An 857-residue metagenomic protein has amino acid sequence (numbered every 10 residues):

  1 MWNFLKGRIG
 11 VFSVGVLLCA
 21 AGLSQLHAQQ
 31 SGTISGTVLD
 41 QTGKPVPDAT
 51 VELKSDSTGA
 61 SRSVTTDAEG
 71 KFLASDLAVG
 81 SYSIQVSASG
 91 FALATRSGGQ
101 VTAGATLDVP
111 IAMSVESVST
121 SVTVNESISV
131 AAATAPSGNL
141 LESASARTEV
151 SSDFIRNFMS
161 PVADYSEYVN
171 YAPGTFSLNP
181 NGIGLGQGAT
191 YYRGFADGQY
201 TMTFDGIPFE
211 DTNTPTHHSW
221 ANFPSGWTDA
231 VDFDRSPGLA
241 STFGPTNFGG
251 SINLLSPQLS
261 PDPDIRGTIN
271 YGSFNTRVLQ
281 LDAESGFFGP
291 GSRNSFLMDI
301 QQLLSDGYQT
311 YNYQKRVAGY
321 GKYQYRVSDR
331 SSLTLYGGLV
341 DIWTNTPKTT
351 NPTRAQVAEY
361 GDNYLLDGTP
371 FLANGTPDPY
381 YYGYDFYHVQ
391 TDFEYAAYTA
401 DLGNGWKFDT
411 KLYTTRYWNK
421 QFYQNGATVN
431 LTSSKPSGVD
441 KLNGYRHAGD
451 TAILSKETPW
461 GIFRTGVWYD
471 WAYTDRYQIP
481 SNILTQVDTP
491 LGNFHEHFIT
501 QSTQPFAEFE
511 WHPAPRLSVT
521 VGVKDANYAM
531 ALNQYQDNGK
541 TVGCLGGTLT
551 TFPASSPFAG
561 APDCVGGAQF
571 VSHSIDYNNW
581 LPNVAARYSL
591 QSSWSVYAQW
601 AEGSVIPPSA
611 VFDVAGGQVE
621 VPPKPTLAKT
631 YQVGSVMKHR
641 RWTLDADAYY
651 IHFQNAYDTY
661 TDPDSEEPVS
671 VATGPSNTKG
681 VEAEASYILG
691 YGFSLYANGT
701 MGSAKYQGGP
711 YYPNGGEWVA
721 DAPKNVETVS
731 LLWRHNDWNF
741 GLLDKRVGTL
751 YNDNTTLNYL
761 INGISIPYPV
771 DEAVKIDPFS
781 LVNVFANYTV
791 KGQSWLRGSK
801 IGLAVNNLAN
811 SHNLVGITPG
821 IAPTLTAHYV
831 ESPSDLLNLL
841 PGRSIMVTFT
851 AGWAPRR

Functional and structural regions predicted by a protein language model:
S24-S129: Periplasm-facing N-terminal accessory domains of Gram-negative outer-membrane beta-barrel systems
E142, R147, R156-D211, N222 (+2 more regions): Extracytoplasmic beta-strand/coil segments of soluble accessory domains associated with Gram-negative outer-membrane
A172, F209, N222-T268: A beta-strand signature from Gram-negative outer-membrane beta-barrel systems, especially the internal plug domain
D264-R266, Y271-L304, Y308-T349, F386-D401 (+4 more regions): Transmembrane beta-barrel wall of Gram-negative outer-membrane proteins
S332, H388-T428, T432-S555, R587-S589 (+1 more regions): Face-selective signature of the C-terminal outer-membrane beta-barrel domain
A397-N425, S589-A601, V605-P607, P622-V681 (+2 more regions): Membrane-embedded beta-barrel scaffold of Gram-negative outer-membrane proteins
R464, P515, T643, Y650-F653 (+2 more regions): Gram-negative outer-membrane beta-barrel transporters
Y649, R746-T756, L760, Y788-R857: C-terminal beta-signal and adjacent terminal beta-strands/loops of Gram-negative outer-membrane beta-barrel proteins
